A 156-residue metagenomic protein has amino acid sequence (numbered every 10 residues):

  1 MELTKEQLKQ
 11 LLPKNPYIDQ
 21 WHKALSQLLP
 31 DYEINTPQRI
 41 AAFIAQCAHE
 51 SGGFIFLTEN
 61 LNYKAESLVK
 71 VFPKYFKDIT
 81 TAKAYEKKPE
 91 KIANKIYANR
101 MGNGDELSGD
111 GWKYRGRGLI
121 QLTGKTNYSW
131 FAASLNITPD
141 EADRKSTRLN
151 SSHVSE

Functional and structural regions predicted by a protein language model:
E2-A48, V69-P89: Export/targeting segments at the very N-terminus of extracytoplasmic proteins
E6-K9, Y128-S146: Substrate-binding clefts and substrate-entry loops adjacent to catalytic sites of polymer-processing enzymes acting on
Y32-R39, S108-Y114, R144-S146: Structural motif
R39-F54, E86-N103, L122: Short, functionally critical alpha-helical segments immediately adjacent to catalytic or ligand/cofactor-binding
F54-L61, A133-S134: Short, solvent-exposed loop/turn and secondary-structure capping segments
E59-L68, L122: Short, surface-exposed glycine/acidic/tryptophan-bearing loops
D110-N136: A structural motif
T147-S151: Conserved small/polar residues in nucleotide/adenosyl-binding loops
